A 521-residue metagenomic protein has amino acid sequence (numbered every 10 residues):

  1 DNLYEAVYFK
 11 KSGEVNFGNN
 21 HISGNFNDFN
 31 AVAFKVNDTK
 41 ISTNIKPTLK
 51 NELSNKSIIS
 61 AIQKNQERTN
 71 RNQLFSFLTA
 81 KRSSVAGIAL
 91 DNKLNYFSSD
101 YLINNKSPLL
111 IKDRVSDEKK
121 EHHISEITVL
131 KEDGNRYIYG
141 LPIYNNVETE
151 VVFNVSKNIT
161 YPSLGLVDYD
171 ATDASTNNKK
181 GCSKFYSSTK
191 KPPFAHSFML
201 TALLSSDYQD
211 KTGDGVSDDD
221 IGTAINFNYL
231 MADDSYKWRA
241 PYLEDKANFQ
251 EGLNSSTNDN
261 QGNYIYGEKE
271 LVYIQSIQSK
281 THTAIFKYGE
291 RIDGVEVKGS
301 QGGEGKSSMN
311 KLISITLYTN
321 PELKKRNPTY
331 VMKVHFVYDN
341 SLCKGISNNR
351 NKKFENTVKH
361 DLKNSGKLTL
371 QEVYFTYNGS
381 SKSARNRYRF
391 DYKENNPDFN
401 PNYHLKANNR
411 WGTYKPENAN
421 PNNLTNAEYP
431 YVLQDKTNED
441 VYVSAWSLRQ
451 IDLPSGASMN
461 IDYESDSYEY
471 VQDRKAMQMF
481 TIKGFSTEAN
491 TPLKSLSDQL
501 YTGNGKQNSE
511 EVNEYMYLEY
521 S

Functional and structural regions predicted by a protein language model:
D1-E519: Conserved catalytic cores of ATP-dependent inositol ring kinases
